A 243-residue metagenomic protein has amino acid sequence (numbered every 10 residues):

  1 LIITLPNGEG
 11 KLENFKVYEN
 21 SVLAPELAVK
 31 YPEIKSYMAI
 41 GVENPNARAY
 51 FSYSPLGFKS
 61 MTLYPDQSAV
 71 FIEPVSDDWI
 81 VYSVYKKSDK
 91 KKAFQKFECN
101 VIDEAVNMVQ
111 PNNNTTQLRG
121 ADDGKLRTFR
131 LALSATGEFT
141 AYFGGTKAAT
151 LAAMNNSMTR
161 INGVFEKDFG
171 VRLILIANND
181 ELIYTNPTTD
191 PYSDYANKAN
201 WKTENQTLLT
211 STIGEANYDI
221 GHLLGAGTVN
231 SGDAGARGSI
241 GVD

Functional and structural regions predicted by a protein language model:
L1-D77, N197-T203: N-terminal prosegments of processed precursors
I80-D243: Fold-level signature of zinc-dependent metallopeptidase catalytic domains
